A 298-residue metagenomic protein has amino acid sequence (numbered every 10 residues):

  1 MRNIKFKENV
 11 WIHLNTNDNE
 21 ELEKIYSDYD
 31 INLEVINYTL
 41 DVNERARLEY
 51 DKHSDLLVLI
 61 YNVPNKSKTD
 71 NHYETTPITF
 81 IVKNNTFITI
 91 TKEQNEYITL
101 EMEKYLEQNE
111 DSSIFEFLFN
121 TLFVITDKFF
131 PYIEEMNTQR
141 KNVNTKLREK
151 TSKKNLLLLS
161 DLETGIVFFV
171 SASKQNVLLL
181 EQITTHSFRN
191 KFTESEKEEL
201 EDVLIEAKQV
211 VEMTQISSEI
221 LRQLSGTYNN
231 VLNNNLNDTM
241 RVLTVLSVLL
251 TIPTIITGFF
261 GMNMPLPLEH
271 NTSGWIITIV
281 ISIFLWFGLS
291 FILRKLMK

Functional and structural regions predicted by a protein language model:
M1-T185, F192, D202-M213, M297-K298: Peripheral, non-transmembrane regulatory/ligand-interaction domains of membrane transport proteins
Y26-S27, K208-K298: Hydrophobic alpha-helical transmembrane segments and their immediately adjacent juxtamembrane loops
